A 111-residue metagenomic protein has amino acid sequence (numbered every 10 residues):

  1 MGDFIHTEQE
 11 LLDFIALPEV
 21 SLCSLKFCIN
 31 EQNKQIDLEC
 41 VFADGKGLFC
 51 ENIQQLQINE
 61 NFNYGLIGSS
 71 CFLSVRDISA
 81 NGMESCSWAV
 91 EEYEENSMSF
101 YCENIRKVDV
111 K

Functional and structural regions predicted by a protein language model:
M1-K111: Surface-exposed, interaction-prone regions used to assemble/regulate multi-protein complexes
